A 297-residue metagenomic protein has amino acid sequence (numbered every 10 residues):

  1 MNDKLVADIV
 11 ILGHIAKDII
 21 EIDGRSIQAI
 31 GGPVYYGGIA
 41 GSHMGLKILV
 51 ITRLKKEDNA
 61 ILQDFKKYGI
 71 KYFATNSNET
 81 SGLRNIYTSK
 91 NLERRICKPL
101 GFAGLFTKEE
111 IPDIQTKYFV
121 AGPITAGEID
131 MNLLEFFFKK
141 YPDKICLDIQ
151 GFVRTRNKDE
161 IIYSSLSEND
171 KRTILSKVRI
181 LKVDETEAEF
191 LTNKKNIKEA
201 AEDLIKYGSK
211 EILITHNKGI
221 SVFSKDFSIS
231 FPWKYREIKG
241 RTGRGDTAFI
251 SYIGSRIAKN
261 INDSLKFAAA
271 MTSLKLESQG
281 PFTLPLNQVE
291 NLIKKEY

Functional and structural regions predicted by a protein language model:
D3-A7, K17-Q28, H43-P123, G127 (+2 more regions): Conserved N-terminal subdomain of the carbohydrate kinase-like
V10, I145-D148, L213: Structural detector of well-ordered beta-strand residues that form the stable sheet scaffold of enzyme domains
G13-I15, P33, T247: Active-site metal-binding loops of divalent metal-dependent hydrolases
S26-I39: Short catalytic helix/loop segments, enriched in acidic residues and glycine and frequently bearing histidine
G38-K47, G254-I257: Alpha-helix C-terminal capping segments
V50-R53, C146-Q150, K182-E185: Short internal beta-strands
R154-F227: Conserved phosphate/ATP/ADP-binding segment of small-molecule kinases
W233-Y297: Conserved post-catalytic alpha-helical subdomain immediately downstream of the catalytic base and nucleotide-binding
